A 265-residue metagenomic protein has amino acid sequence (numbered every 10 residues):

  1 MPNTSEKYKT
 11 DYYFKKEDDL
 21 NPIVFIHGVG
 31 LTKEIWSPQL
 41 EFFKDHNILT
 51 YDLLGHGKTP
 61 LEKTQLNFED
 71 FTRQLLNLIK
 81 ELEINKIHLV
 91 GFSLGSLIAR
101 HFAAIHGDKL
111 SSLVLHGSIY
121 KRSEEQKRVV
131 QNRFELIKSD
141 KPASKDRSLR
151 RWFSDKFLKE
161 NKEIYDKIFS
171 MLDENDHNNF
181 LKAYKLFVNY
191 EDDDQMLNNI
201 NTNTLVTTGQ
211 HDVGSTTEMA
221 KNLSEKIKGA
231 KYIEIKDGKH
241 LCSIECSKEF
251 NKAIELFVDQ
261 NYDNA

Functional and structural regions predicted by a protein language model:
K15-P60: Conserved HGGG/HGGXW glycine-rich cap/lid loop of the alpha/beta-hydrolase fold
D70-I87: Conserved acidic catalytic loop of the alpha/beta-hydrolase fold
G91-G95, A99: Gly/Ala-rich beta-loop-alpha elbow adjacent to hydrolase catalytic centers
R100-I105, L110-K141: Flexible "cap/lid" loop of the alpha/beta hydrolase fold
E124-R128, K141-N198: Conserved alpha/beta-hydrolase catalytic His-Asp/Glu region
I200, V206-T208: Short beta-strand/loop motif that positions the catalytic acidic residue of the alpha/beta-hydrolase fold
Q210-S215: Acidic catalytic loop of the alpha/beta-hydrolase fold
G238-S247, N251: Catalytic histidine-centered segment of alpha/beta-hydrolase-like enzymes
